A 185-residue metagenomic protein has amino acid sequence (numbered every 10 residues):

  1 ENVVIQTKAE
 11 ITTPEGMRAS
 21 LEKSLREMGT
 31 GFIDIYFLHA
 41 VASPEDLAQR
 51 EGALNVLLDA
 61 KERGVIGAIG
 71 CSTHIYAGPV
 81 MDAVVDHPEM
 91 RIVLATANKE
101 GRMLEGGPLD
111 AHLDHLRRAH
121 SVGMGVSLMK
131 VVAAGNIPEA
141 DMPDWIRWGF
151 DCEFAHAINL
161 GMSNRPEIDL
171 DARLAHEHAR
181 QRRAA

Functional and structural regions predicted by a protein language model:
E1-V3, G31-I35, G67-A68: Short acidic capping loops at alpha-helix termini that bridge into adjacent secondary structure
Q6-G16, P44, N136-A140: Active-site mouth loops of central-metabolism enzymes
T7-A9, L21, F37-A40: Generic hydrophobic/packing signal
G16-L25, V56: Short, well-ordered amphipathic alpha-helical segments that serve as non-catalytic structural scaffolds within diverse
L25-E45: Active-site groove signature of glycoside hydrolases
L38-A185: Beta/alpha (TIM)-barrel catalytic core signal, keyed to glycine-rich beta->alpha loops juxtaposed to Asp/Glu that bind
